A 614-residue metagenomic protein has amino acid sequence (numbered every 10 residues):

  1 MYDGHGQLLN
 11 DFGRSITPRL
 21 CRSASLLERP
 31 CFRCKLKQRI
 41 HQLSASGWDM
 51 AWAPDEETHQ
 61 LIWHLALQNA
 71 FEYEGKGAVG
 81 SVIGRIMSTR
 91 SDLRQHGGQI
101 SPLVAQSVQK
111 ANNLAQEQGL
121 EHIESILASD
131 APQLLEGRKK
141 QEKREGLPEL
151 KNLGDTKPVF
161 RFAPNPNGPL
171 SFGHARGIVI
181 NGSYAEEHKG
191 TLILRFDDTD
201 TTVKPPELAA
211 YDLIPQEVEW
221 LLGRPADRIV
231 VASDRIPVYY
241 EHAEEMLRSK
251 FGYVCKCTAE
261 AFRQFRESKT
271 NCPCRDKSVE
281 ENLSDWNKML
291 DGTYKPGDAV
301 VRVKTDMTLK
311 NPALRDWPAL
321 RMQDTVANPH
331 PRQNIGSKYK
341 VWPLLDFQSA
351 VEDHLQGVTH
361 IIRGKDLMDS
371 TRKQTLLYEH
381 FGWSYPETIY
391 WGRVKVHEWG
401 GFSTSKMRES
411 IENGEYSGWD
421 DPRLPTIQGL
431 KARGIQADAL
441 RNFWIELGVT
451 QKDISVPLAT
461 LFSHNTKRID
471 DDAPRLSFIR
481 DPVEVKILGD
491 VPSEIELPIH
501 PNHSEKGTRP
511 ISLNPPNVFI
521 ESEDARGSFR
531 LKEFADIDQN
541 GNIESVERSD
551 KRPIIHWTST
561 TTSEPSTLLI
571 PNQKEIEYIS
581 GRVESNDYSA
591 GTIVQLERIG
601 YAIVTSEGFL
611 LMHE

Functional and structural regions predicted by a protein language model:
M1-C274, D366-I389, R393-E398, T404 (+2 more regions): N-terminal Rossmann-like or analogous alpha/beta NTP/dinucleotide-binding catalytic cores that position adenine
Q68-F71, G75-V79, S88-T89, G154-D155 (+1 more regions): C-terminal accessory/binding modules appended to enzymatic or scaffolding proteins
A70-S101, G418-P492, L497-P498: Extended, domain-scale alpha-helical bundle/helix-rich regions
F160-G168, I193-D200, L355-I362, D421-I427 (+1 more regions): Glycine- and acidic
P164, F172-A175, L208, D212 (+9 more regions): Conserved structured core elements
S171, N181, M246, D353 (+3 more regions): Residue-level signal for inorganic ion chemistry
A209-W220, E245-R248, E446-V449, S455-A459 (+3 more regions): Charge-rich, well-structured scaffold segments of protease-associated domains
E245, S249-M407, E415, L461 (+2 more regions): Active-site cores that bind ATP or allylic diphosphates and position pyrophosphate for catalysis
